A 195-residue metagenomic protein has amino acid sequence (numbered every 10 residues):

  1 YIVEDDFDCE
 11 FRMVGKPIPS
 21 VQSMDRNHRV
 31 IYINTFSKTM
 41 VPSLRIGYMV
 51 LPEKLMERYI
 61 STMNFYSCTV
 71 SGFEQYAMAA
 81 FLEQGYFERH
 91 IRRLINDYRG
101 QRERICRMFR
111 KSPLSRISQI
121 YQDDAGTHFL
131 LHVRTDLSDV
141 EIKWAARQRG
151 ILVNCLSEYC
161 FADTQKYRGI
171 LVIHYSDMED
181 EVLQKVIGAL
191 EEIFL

Functional and structural regions predicted by a protein language model:
Y1-G15: Catalytic PLP-binding core of fold-type I/II PLP enzymes
S23-R58: Active-site PLP attachment segment
K54-E74: Active-site C-terminal subdomain of aminotransferase-like
I60-M63, Q84-C106: Structural signature of PLP-dependent enzymes
A79, I95-C106, S118-H132, I142-W144: Conserved glycine-rich beta-strand-loop-beta hairpin in the small C-terminal domain of fold type I
D136-I142, D180-K185: Short, conserved charged micro-motifs
Q148, T164-L195: PLP-dependent enzyme catalytic core of the Aspartate aminotransferase-like
